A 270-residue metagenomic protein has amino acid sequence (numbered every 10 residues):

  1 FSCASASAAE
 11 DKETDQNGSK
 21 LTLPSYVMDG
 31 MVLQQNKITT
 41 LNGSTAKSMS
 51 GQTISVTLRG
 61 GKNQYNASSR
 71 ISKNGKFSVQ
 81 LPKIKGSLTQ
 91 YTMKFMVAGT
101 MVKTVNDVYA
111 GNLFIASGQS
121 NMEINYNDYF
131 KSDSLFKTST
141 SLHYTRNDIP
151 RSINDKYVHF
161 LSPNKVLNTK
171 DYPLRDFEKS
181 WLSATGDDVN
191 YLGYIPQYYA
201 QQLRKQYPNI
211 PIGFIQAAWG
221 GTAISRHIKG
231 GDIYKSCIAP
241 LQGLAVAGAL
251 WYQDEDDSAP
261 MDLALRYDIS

Functional and structural regions predicted by a protein language model:
C3-K12: Sec-dependent signal peptide cleavage junction
K12-S270: Cell-envelope and extracellular/periplasmic
